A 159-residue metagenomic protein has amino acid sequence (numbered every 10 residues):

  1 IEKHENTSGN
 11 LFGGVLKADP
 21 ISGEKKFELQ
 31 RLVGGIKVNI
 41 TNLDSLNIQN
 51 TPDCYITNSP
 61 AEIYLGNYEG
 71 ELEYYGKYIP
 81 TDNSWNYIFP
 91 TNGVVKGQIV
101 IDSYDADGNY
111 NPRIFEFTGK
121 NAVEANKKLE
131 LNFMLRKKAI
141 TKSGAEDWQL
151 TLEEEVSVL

Functional and structural regions predicted by a protein language model:
I1-G35: Short, low-hydrophobicity acidic/polar segments
G13-L16, L29, I40, I56 (+1 more regions): Hydrophobic side chains in beta-strands
L16, I140, E155-S157: Intrinsic disorder/low-complexity segments in short proteins, especially the signal peptide and propeptide regions
E24-K26, G35-N39, D53, Q98-V100 (+1 more regions): Beta-strand secondary-structure signal
E28, D44, F89-T91: Generic marker of residues within folded, mature protein domains
N39-I48: Structural motif
I48-K127, W148-L159: Tryptophan-paired
E124-W148: Phox homology (PX) phosphoinositide-binding domain
